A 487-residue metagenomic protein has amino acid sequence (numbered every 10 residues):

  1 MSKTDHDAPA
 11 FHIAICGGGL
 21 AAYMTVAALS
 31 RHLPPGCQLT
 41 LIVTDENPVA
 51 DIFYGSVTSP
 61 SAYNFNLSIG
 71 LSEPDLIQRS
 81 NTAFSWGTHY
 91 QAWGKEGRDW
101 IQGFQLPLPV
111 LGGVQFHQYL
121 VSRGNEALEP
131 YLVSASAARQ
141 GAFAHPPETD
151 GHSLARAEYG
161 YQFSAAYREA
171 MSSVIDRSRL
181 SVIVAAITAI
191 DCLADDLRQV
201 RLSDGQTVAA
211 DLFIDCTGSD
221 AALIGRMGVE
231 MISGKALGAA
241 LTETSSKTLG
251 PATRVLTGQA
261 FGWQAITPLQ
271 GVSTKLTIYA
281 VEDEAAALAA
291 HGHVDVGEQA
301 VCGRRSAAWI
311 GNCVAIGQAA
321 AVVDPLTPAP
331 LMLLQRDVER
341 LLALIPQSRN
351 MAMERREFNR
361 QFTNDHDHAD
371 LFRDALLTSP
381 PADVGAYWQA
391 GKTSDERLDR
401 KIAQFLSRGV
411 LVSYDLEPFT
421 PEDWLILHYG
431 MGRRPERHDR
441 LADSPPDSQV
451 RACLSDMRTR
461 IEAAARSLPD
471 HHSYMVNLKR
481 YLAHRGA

Functional and structural regions predicted by a protein language model:
F11-L39: N-terminal Rossmann-like FAD-binding beta1-loop-alpha1 element of flavoenzymes
S30-Y54: Glycine-rich FAD pyrophosphate-binding loop
F53-G141: Dinucleotide-binding Rossmann-like beta1-alpha1 core, especially the glycine-rich loop that anchors the ADP
W100-A189: Conserved N-terminal helical subregion
H152-A286: Predominantly flavin-linked oxidoreductase catalytic cores and closely associated redox partners
Q259-G303, A319-L333, L344-Q347, M351: Conserved FAD/dinucleotide-binding core of flavoprotein oxidoreductases
C313-A315: Residue-level marker for buried hydrophobic side chains located in beta-strands that build the well-ordered beta-sheet
A343-A487: Long, low-complexity C-terminal extensions of enzymes
